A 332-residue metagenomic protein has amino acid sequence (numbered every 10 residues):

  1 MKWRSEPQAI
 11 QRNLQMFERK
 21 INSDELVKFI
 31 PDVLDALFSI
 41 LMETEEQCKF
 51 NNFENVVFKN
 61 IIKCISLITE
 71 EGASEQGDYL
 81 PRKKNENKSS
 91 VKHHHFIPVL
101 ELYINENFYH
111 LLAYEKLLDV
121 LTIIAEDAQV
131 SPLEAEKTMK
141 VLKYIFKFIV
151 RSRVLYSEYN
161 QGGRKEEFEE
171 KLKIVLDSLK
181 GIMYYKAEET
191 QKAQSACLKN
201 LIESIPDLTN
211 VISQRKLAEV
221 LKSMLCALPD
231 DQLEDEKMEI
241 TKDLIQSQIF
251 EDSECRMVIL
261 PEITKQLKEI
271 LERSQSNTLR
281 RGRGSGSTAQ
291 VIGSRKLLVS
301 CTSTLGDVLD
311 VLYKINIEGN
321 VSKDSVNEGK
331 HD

Functional and structural regions predicted by a protein language model:
M1-D332: Extended cytosolic scaffolds built from alpha-helical repeats
